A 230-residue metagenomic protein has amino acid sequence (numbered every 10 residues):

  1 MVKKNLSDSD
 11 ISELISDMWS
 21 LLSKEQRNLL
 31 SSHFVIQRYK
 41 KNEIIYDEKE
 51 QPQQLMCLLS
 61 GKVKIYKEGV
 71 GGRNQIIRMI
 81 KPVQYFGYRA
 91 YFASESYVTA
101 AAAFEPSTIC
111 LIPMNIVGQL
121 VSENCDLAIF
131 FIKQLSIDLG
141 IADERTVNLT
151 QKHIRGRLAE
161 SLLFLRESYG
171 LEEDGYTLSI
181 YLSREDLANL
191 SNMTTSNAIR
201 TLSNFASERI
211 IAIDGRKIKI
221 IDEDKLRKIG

Functional and structural regions predicted by a protein language model:
M1-K41, F86, A90-F92: Cyclic nucleotide-binding regulatory module and flanking cytosolic helices
M18, E43-E105: Cyclic nucleotide-binding regulatory domains
Q26, R78-G140: Cyclic-nucleotide recognition modules
N28-L29, I45-K49, E172: Short loop/turn motifs at secondary-structure junctions and domain boundaries
S60, N115-I116, I137, E185 (+1 more regions): Alpha-helix/helix-capping structural signal
S122-N192: Polybasic "coupling" helices that flank or enter modular domains
E167-G230: Phosphate-/nucleic-acid-contacting segments
